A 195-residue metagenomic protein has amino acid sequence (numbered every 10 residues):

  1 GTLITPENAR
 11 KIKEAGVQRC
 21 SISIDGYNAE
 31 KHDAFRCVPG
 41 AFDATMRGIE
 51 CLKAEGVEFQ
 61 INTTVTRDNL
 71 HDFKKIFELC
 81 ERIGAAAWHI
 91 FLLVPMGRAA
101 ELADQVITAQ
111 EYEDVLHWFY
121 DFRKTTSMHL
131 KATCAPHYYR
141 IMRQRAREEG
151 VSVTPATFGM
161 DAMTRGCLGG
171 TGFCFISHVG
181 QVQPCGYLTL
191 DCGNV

Functional and structural regions predicted by a protein language model:
G1-P95: Radical SAM/AdoMet-radical enzyme domain recognition
A15, E55, T125-T126, G170: Structured helix-beta-strand junction loops
K31, V38, R98, A103 (+2 more regions): Glycine-rich, flexible loop/turn motifs
V38-A41, N69, D104, T108-Y112 (+1 more regions): Residue-level preference for long, well-ordered alpha-helices that form the structural scaffold of enzyme catalytic
I61, C80, W88, F119 (+3 more regions): Generic structural signal for nonpolar/small residues that stabilize regular secondary structure
D68, A87-I107, H129-R147: Flexible glycine/acidic-rich beta-alpha junction loops that bind and position SAM and/or redox cofactors in anaerobic
R82, E101-S127, T189: A structural motif corresponding to the C-terminal lobe/cap of the Radical SAM core domain
P95, A135-V195: Accessory C-terminal segments flanking Radical SAM cores
